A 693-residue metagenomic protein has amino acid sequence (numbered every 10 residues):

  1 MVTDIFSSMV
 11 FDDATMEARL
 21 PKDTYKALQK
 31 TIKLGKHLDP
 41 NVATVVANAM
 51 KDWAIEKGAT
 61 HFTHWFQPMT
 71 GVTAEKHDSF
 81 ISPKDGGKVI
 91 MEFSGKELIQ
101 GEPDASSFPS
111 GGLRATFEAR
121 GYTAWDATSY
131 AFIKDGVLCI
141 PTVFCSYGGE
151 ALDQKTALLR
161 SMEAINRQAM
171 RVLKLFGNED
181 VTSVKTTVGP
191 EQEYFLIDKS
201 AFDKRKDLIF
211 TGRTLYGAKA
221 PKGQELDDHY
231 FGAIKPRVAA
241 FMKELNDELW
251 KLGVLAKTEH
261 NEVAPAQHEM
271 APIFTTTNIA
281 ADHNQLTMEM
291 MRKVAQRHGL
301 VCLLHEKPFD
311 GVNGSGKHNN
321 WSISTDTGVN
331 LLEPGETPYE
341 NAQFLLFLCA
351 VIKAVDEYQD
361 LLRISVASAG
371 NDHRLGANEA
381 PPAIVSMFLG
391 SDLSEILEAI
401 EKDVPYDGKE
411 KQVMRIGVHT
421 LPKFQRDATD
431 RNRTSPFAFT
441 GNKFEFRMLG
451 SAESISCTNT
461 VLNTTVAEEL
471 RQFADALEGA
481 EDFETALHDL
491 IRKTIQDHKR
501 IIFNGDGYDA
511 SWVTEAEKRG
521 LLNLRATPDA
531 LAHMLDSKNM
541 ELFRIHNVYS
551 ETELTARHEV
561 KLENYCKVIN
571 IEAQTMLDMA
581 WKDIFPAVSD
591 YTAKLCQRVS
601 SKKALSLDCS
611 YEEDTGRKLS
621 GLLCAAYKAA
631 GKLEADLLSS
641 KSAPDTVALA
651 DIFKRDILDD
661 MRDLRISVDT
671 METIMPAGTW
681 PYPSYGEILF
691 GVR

Functional and structural regions predicted by a protein language model:
M1-A14, R167, R171-K174, S391: Flexible inter-domain linker/hinge segments
M1-D12, T31-K33, E150, P221-Y230: Gly-rich Lys/Arg/Thr-decorated short loops/hinges at beta-loop-alpha junctions or inter-strand turns that position
F6-E118: Active-site core of metal-dependent hydrolases
V42, F66, S94, P272-F274 (+5 more regions): Active-site proximal loops enriched in glycine and acidic residues that flank catalytic Cys/His/Asp and coordinate
V42-V46, F66-P68, K96-E97, F144 (+4 more regions): Active-site-proximal loop/turn and secondary-structure-junction residues that shape catalytic pockets, frequently
G71-G86, P103-S106, G111, R205 (+5 more regions): Short linear, low-complexity motifs centered on an aromatic residue
E118-L304, N313-G316, I323-E559: Glycine-rich, acidic/polar active-site loops that bind/position phosphate-bearing ligands
I491-R693: C-terminal amphipathic alpha-helical interaction region
